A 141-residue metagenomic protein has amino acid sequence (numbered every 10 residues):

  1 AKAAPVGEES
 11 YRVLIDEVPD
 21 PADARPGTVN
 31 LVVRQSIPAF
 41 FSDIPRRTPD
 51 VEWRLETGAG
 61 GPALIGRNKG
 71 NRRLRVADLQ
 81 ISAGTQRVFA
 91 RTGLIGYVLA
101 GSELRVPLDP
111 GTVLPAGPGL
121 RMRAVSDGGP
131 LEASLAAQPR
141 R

Functional and structural regions predicted by a protein language model:
A1-A4, R87-L114: Intrinsically disordered, low-complexity Pro/Gly/Ser/Thr-rich segments with frequent PxxP/GP/PP motifs and embedded
K2-F41, V113-R141: Terminal connector regions
E9-Y11, Q35, P49, G60-P62 (+1 more regions): Envelope-exposed proteins and targeting segments
P38-G58: Low-complexity, acidic Ser/Thr/Pro/Gly-rich terminal tails and inter-domain linkers that flank the onset of structured
A59-A63, E103, G119: A generic structural signal for beta-strand entry/edge sites
L64-G70: Asparagine-centered strand-capping/turn motif at beta-strand->loop junctions
N71-V76: Short acidic/proline- and small/hydrophobic-mixed sequence motifs that coincide with surface turns and coil-to-beta
A77-G84: Extended Gly/Ser/Thr-rich low-complexity repeat segments, especially those forming or decorating extracellular
